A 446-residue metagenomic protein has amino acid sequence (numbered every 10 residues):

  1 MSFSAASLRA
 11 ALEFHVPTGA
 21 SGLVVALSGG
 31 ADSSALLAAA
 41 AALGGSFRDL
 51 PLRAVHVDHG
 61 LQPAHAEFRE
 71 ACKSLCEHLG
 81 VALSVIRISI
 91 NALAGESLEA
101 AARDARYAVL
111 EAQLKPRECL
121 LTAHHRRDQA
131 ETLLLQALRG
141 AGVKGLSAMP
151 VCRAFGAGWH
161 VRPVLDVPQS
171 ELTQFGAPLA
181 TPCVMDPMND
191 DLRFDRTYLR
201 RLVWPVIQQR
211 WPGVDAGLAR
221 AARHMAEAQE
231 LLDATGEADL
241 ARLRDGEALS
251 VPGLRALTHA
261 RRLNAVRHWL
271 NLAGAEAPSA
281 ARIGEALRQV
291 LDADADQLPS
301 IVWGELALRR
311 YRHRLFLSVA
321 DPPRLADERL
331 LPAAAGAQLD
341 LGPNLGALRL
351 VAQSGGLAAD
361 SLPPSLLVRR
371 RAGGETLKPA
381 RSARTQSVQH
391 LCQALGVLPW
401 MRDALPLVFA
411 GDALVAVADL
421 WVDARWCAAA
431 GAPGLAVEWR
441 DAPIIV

Functional and structural regions predicted by a protein language model:
M1-R210: Core alpha/beta nucleotide-donor-binding catalytic domains of modification enzymes
F3-D32, D49-R53, H59, I88-A92 (+4 more regions): AMP-forming adenylation/ATP pyrophosphatase catalytic core
P182-V184, G213-L218, L232: Short, structured loop/turn "capping" segments at alpha-beta junctions
N189-R196, G217-A226: Internal, active-site/partner-interface "lid" segment
